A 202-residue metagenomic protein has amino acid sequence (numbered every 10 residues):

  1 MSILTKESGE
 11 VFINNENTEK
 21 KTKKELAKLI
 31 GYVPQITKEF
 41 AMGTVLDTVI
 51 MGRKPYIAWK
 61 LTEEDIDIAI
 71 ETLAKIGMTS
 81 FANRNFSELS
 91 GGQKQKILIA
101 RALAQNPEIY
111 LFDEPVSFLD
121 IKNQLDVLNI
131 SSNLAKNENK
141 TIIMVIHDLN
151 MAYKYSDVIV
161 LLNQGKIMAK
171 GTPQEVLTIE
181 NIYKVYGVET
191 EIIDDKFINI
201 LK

Functional and structural regions predicted by a protein language model:
G9-N17, E25-L26: Conserved ABC transporter NBD signature motif
I50, E64-F81: Conserved ABC ATPase "signature" region
N85-L89, Q93: Conserved ABC ATPase signature
N106: Conserved catalytic motifs of ABC-family nucleotide-binding domains
Y110-E114: Catalytic Walker B motif of ABC-type/P-loop ATPase nucleotide-binding domains
K184-K202: ABC ATPase nucleotide-binding domains
